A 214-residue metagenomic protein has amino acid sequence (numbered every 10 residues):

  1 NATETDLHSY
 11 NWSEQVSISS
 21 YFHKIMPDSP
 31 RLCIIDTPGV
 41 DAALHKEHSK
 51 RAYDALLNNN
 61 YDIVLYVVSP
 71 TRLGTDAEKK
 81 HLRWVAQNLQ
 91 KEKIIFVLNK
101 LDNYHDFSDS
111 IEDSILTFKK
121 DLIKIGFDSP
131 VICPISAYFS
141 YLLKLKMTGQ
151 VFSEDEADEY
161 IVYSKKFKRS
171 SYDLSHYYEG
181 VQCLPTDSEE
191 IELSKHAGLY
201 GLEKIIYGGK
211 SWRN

Functional and structural regions predicted by a protein language model:
N1-R213: Globular "head" domains of long coiled-coil molecular machines
